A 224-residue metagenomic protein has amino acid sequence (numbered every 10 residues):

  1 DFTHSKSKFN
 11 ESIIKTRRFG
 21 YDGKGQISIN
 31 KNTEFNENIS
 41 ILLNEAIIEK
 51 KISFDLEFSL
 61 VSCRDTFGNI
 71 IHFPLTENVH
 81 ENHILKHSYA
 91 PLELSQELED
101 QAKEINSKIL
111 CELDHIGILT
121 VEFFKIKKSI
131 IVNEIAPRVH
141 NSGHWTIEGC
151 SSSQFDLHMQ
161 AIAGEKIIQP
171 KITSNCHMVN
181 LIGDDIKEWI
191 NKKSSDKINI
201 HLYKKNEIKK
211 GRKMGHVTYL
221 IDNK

Functional and structural regions predicted by a protein language model:
D1-N30, N36: A conserved helix-loop-beta module that forms one wall/lid of the active-site cleft in ATP-utilizing catalytic domains
T3, Q160-K224: Peripheral (often C-terminal) accessory segments that flank ATP-dependent C-N-forming ligase machineries
E11-I14, E45-E49, L119-T120, K166-Q169 (+1 more regions): A short linear hydrophobic-aromatic micro-motif
R17-G23, E81-P91, V217: Acidic/polar active-site rim loop that often engages polyanionic ligands
I29-V121, K125-K127: Internal nucleotide-binding/catalytic subdomain
H83-E93, E134-I147: Short, flexible active-site loops
D100-V121, I126, P137-D184: Active-site "cap" helix and flanking loop/linker of ATP-utilizing ligase/carboxylase catalytic domains
S129-I131: Conserved protein kinase catalytic/activation segment
